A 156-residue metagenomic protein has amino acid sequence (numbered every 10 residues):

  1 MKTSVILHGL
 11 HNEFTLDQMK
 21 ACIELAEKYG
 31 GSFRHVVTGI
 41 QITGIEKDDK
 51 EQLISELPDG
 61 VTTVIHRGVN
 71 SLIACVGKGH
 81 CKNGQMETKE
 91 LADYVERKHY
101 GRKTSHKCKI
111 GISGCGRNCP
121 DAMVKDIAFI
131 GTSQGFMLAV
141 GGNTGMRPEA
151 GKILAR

Functional and structural regions predicted by a protein language model:
T3-T132: Small-residue-enriched alpha-helical segments and adjacent helix-cap loops that form tight helix-helix packing
G114, N118, M123-R156: Mobile "lid/hinge" segments at catalytic clefts and subdomain interfaces of large enzymes
